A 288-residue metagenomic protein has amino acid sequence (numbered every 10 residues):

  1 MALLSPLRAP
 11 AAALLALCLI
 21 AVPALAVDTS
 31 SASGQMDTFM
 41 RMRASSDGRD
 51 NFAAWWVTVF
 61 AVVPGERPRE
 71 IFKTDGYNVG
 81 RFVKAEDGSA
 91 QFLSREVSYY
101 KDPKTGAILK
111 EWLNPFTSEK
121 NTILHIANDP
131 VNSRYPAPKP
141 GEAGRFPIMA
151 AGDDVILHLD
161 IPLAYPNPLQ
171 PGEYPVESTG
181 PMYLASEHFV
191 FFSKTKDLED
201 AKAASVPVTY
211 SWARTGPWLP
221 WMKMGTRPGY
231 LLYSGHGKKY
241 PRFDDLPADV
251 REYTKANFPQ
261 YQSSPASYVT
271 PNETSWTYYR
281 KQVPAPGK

Functional and structural regions predicted by a protein language model:
M1-A12: Bacterial N-terminal signal peptides that target proteins for export
L3-S5, I20-L25: Absolute N-terminal positional cue centered near the fourth residue
P10-V22: Bacterial N-terminal signal peptides
A26-D102, K110, G235-P241, A248 (+2 more regions): N-terminal segment immediately downstream of the Sec signal-peptide cleavage site in secreted/extracellular proteins
R67-A201: Predominantly extracellular/secreted and cell-surface proteins with exposed, flexible low-complexity segments
L163-K288: A eukaryote-biased signal for long
